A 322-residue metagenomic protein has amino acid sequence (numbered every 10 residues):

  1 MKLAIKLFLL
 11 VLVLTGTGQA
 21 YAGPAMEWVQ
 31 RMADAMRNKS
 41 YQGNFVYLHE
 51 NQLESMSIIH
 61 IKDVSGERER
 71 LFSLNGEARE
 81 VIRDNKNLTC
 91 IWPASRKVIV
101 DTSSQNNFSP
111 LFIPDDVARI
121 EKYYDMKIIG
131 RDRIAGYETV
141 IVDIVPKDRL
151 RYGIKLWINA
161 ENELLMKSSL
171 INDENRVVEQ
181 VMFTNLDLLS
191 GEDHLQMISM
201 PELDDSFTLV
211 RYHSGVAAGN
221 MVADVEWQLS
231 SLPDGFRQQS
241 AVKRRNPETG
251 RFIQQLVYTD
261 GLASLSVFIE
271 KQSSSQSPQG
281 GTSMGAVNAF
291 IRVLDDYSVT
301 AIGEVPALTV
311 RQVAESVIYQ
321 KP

Functional and structural regions predicted by a protein language model:
K2-L3, V11-L12, G18-G66, G76 (+4 more regions): N-terminal leader/targeting segments and the immediate start of mature chains
N38-Q42, V64-R70, G136-D143, L164-K167 (+2 more regions): Short, hydrophobic/aromatic-rich segments at coil-to-beta transitions
L53-S57, G76, L150-I154, M166 (+3 more regions): Short, surface-exposed coil-to-beta transition loops
E54-S55, I59-L111, L170-T184, L188: An acidic-aromatic
F72-S73, K122-Y123, P146-L150, E161 (+1 more regions): Short loop/turn motifs at secondary-structure junctions and domain boundaries
Q105-I154: Intrinsically disordered, low-complexity linker/loop segments enriched in Gly/Pro and charged/polar residues
R133-D204: Gly/Pro-enriched, hydrophobic low-complexity segments that function as extracytoplasmic propeptides/linkers
S206-D295, L308: Short, solvent-exposed recognition patches
